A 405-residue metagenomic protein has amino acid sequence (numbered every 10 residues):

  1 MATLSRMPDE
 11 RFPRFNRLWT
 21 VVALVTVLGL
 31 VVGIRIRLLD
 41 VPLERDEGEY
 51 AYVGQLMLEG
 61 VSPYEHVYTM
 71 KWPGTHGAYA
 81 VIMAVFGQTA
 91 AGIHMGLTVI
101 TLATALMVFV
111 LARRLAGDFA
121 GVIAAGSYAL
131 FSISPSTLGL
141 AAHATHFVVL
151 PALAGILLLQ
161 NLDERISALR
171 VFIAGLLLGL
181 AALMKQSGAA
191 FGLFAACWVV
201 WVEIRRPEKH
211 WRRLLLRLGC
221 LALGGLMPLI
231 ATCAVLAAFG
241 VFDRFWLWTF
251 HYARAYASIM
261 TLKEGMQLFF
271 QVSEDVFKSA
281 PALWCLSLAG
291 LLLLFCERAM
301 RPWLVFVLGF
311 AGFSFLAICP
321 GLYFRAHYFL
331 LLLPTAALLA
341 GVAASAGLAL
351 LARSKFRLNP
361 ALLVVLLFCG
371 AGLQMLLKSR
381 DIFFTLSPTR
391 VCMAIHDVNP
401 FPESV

Functional and structural regions predicted by a protein language model:
R6, E10, F191-L226, L291-A299 (+2 more regions): Perimembrane helix-loop-helix junctions
W19, V108-F131, V149-L150, A168-R170 (+1 more regions): Transmembrane-helix signature of polytopic, membrane-embedded enzymes that assemble or transfer cell-envelope glycans
V41-P42, F356-V405: Membrane-proximal, lumen/periplasm-facing interface regions of secretory-pathway glyco- and lipid-modifying enzymes
Y50, L180, P207, L214-M300 (+4 more regions): Transmembrane-lumen/periplasm boundary regions of multi-pass, lipid-linked membrane glycan transferases
G155-I173, V200-P207, A282-W303, A344: Membrane-interface transmembrane helices that cradle and orient dolichyl/undecaprenyl
N161-G179, K209-C220, P302-G312: Short hydrophobic alpha-helices at membrane interfaces in multi-pass membrane enzymes
R170-Q186, F191-A196, M227, A311-C319: Membrane-interface alpha helices of multi-pass inner-membrane proteins
A190, F315-L316, L322-L363: Hydrophobic/aromatic-rich transmembrane helices and adjacent perimembrane loops
